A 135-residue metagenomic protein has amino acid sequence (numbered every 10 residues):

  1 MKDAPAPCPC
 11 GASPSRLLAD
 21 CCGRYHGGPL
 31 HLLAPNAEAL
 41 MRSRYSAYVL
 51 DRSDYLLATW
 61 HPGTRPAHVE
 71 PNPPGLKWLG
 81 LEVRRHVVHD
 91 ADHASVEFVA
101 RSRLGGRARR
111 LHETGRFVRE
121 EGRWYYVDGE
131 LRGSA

Functional and structural regions predicted by a protein language model:
M1-R16: Short Cys/His-rich zinc-binding micro-motifs
A6, D92, G122-R123: Beta-strand-connecting loop/turn residues
S15-R16, H26-P29: Short functional micro-motifs and their immediate structural scaffolds
D20-C22: Cysteine-centered loop/knuckle micro-motif
G28-P74: Core segments of small alpha/beta cavity-forming domains
G63-A67, G75-L76, R101, G129-L131: Structured, amphipathic secondary-structure segments that form assembly/contact surfaces in multi-subunit
P73-R110: Surface-exposed, charged secondary-structure patches
E113-A135: Short beta-strand edge/turn micro-motifs at domain boundaries
